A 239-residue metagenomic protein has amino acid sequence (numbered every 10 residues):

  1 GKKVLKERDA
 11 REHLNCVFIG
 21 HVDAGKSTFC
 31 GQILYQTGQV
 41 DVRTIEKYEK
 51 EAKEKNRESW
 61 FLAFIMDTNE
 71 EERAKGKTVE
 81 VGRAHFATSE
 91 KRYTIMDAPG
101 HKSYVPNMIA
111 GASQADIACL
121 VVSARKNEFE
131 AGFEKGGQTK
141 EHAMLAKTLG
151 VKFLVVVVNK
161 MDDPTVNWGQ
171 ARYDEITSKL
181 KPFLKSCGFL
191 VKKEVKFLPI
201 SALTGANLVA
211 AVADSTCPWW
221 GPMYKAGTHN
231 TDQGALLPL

Functional and structural regions predicted by a protein language model:
G1-L14, Q138-L149, K185: Gly/lys/ser-thr-rich phosphate-binding loops in alpha/beta enzymes that coordinate phosphoanhydride or phosphate groups
L5-P106, A115-E128: P-loop NTPase switch module centered on the Walker A-proximal segment
A10, L14, Q36, V40 (+6 more regions): Catalytic cores of large soluble enzymes that bind and process phosphate-bearing ligands
C16-A24, T148-V158, A210-D214: Short, compositionally biased low-complexity segments
F29-I33, T44-K47, N107, E141-L145 (+2 more regions): Alpha-helical scaffold elements adjacent to nucleotide-binding pockets in ATP/GTP-utilizing enzyme cores
K91-T94, A98-S103, S113-D174: Conserved Switch II/interswitch segment of TRAFAC-class P-loop GTPases
K152, D163-L239: Canonical P-loop GTPase G-domain recognition
